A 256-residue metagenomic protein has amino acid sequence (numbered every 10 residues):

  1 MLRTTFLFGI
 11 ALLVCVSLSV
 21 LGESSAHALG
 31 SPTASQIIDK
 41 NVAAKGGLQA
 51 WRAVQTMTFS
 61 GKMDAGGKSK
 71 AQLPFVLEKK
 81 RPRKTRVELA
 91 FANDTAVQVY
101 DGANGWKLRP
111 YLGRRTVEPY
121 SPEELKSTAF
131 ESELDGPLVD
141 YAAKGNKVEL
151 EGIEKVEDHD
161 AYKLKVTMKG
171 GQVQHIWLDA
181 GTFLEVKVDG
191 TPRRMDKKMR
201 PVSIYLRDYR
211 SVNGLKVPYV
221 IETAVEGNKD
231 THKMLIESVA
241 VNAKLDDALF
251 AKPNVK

Functional and structural regions predicted by a protein language model:
M1-T4: Positively charged n-region of N-terminal signal peptides that target proteins for export
F8-V20: Bacterial N-terminal signal peptides
G22-G30: Boundary at the C-terminal end of the N-terminal hydrophobic targeting segment
L29, S35-G113, G145-L150: N-terminal mature ectodomain segment of secretory-pathway/periplasmic proteins
Q72-V76, Q98-G102, T116-L125, L178 (+2 more regions): Short amphipathic beta-strand/extended segments with alternating polar/hydrophobic composition
D94, E157-P253: Gly/Pro-enriched, hydrophobic low-complexity segments that function as extracytoplasmic propeptides/linkers
W106-D135: Acidic/charged, solvent-exposed loop-and-adjacent secondary-structure segments enriched in E/D, K/R, S/T, and G/P
S127-K165, E185-K187: Short, conserved active-site entrance elements at the starts or edges of catalytic domains
